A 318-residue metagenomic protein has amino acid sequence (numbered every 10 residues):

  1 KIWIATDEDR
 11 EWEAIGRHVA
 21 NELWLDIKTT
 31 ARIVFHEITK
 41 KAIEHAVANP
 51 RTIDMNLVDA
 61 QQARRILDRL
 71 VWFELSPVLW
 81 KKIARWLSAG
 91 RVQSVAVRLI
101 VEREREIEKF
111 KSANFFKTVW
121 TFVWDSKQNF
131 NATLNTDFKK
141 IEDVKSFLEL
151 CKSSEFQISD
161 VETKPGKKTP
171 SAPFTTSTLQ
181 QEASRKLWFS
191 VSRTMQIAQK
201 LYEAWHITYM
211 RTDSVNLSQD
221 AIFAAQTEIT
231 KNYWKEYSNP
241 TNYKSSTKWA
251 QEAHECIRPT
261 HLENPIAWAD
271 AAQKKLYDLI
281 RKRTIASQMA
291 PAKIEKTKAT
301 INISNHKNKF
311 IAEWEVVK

Functional and structural regions predicted by a protein language model:
K1-K318: Toprim catalytic domain recognition across nucleic-acid enzymes
